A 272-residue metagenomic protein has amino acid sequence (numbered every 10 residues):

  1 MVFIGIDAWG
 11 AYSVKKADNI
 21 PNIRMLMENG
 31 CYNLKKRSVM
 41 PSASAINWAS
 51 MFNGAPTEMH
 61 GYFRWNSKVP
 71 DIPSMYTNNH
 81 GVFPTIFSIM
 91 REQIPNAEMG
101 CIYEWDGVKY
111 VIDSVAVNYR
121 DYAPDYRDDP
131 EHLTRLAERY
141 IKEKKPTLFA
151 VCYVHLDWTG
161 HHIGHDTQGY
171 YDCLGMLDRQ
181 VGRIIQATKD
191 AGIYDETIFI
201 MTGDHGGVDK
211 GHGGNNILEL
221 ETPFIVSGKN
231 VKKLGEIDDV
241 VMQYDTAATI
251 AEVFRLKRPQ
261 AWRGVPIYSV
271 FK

Functional and structural regions predicted by a protein language model:
M1, N29-N33, Q93-G100, K144-F149 (+2 more regions): Loop/turn elements at helix/coil->beta-strand transitions in domains of secreted/extracellular proteins
V2-I6, N22, C173-I217, F224 (+1 more regions): Metal-dependent active-site segment of extracytoplasmic phospho-/sulfohydrolases and closely related
I4-A8, R37-V39, N78, I102-G107 (+3 more regions): Active-site-proximal beta-strand/loop segments in catalytic clefts of secreted hydrolases
A8-S13, R37-S38, D71-N78, A123-R127 (+4 more regions): Second-shell loop/turn segments in exported
G10-E92: Active-site nucleophile/metal-coordination loop of metallo-enzymes that catalyze phosphate/sulfate and related
F52, N215-K257, Y268-F271: Substrate-binding rim/cap in mid-to-C-terminal beta-strand-loop elements of soluble/periplasmic
Y76-L133: A substrate-binding/cap region within the structured catalytic cores of diverse enzymes
D106-D121, R135-R179, R183: Active-site His/acidic residue clusters
